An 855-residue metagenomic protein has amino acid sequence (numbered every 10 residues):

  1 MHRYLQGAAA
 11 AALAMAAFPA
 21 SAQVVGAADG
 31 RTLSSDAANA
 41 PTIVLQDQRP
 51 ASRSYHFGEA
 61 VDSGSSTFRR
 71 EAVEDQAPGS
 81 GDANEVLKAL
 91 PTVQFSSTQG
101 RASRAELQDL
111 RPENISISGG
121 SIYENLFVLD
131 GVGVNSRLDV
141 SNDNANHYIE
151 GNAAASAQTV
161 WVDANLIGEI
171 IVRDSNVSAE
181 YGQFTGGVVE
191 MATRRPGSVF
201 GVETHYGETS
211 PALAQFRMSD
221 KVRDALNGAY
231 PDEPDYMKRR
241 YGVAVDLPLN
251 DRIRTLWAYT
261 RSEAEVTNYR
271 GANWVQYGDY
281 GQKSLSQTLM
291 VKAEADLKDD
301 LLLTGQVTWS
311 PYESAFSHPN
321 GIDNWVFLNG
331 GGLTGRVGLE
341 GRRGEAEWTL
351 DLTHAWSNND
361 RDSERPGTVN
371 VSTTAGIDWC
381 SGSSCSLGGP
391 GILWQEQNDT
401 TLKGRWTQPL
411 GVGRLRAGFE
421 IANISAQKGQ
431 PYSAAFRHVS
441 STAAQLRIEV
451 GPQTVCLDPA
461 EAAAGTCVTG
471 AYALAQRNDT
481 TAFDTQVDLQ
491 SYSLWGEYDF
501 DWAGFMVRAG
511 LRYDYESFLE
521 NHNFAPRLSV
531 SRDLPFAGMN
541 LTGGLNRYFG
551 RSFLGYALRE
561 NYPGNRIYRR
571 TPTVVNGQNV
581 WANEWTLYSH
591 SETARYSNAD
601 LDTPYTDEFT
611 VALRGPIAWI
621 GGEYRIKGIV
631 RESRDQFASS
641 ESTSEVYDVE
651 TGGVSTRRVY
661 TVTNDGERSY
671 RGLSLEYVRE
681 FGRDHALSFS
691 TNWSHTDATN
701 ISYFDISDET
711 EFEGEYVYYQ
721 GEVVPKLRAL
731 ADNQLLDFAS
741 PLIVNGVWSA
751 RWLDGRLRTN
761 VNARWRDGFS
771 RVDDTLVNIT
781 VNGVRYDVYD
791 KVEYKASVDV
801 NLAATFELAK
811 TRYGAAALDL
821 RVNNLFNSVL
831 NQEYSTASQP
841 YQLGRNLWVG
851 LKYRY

Functional and structural regions predicted by a protein language model:
V24-S34, V44, R49, F57-S178 (+3 more regions): Periplasmic N-terminal accessory/gating domains of Gram-negative outer-membrane beta-barrel systems
N135, S639, R756, R764-V781 (+2 more regions): C-terminal beta-signal and adjacent terminal beta-strands/loops of Gram-negative outer-membrane beta-barrel proteins
Y148-I149, M218-A229, Y269-Y280, F316-L328 (+6 more regions): Solvent-exposed loop segments that connect transmembrane elements
N176, Y206-A212, R261-E265, V307-E313 (+14 more regions): Transmembrane beta-strands of outer-membrane beta-barrel pores
F200-E203, Y230-E313, F327-W348, P526: Transmembrane beta-barrel wall of Gram-negative outer-membrane proteins
E294-Y312, G330-L519, R625, G672-S694: Face-selective signature of the C-terminal outer-membrane beta-barrel domain
Q397-D399, V412-R416, E420-A422, T480-T610 (+2 more regions): Structural signature of Gram-negative outer-membrane beta-barrels, strongest in the C-terminal barrel of TonB-dependent
D501-M506, R625-F637, E641-T775: Gram-negative outer-membrane beta-barrel transporters
